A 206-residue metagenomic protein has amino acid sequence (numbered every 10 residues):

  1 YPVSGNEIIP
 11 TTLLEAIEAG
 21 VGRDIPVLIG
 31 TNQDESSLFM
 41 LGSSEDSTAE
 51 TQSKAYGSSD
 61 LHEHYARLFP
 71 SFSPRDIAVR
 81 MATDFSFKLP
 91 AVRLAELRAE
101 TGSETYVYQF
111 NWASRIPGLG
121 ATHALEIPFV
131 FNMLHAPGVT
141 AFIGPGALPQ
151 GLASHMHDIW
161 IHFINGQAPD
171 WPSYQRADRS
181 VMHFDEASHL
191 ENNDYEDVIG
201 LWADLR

Functional and structural regions predicted by a protein language model:
Y1-A147: Substrate-gating cap/lid region and adjacent catalytic-acid/histidine neighborhood within extracellular/lumenal
Q109-P117, W171-S180: Short, solvent-exposed turn/loop segments enriched in Gly/Ser/Thr/Pro and often Arg
H123, P128-D178, S188-R206: C-terminal structured subdomain/cap of oxidoreductase catalytic cores
M182, E186: C-terminal, flexible cofactor-proximal segment of oxidoreductases
